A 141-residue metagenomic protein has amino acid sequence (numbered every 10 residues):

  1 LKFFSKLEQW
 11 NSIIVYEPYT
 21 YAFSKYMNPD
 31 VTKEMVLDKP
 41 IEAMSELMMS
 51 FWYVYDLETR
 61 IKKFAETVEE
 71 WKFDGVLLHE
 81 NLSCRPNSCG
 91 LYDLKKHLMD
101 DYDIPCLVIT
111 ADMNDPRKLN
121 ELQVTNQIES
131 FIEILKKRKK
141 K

Functional and structural regions predicted by a protein language model:
L1, S88-Y92, E121: Conserved strand-to-helix beginnings and helix N-cap segments that scaffold or border functional pockets
L1-K63: Redox- and metal-dependent alpha/beta enzyme cores, enriched for Fe-S-associated oxidoreductases and cofactor-handling
F3, K63-F64, L94, Q127: A general structural detector for well-ordered alpha-helical segments in enzyme core domains, enriched
V31, P40-I41, E66, E70 (+5 more regions): Extracellular glycan-modifying ectodomains
Y55-K72, C89-D93: A short, acidic, amphipathic alpha-helical segment used as a generic capping/interface helix at domain edges
D74-N81: Acidic beta-strand-to-loop metal/phosphate-binding motif
K95, M99, C106-K139: C-terminal regions of proteins
